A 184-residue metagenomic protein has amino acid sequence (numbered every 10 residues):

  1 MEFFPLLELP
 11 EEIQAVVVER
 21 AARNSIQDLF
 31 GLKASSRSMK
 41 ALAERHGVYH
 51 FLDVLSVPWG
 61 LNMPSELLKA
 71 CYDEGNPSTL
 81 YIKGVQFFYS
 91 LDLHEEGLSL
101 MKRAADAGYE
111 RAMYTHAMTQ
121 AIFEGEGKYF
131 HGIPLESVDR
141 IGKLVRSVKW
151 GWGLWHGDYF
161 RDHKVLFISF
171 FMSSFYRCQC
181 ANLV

Functional and structural regions predicted by a protein language model:
M1-Q86, H94-L98, R111: Skp1-binding F-box subdomain of Cullin-RING ligase substrate receptors
L67-L68, L100, K128-L144: Alpha-helical repeat scaffolds
C71-D73, R103-D106: Conserved structural position within tetratricopeptide repeats
Y81-K83, Y114-A117, H131-G132: Alpha-solenoid helical repeat scaffolds
F88-Y89, A121-G125: Specific register positions within alpha-helical solenoid repeats of the TPR/Sel1-like families, i.e., one
E95, G127-K128: Residue register within tetratricopeptide repeats
G108, T119-I122: Amphipathic alpha-helical scaffolding segments
L135-V184: BTB/POZ-protein C-terminal extensions
